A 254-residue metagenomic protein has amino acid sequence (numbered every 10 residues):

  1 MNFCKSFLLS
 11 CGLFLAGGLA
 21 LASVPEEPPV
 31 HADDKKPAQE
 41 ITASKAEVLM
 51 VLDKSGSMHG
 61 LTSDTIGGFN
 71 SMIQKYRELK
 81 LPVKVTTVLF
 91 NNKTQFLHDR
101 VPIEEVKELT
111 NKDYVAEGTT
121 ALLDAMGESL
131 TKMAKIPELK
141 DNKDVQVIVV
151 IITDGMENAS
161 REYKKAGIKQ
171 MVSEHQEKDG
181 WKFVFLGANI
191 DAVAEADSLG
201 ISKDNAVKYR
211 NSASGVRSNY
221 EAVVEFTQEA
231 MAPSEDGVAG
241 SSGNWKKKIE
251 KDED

Functional and structural regions predicted by a protein language model:
M1-C11: Bacterial N-terminal signal peptides that target proteins for export
C4, G18-L19: Non-catalytic accessory segments flanking P-loop/AAA+ NTPase cores
S10-G18: Bacterial N-terminal signal peptides
L19-D254: Acidic, low-complexity intrinsically disordered regions
